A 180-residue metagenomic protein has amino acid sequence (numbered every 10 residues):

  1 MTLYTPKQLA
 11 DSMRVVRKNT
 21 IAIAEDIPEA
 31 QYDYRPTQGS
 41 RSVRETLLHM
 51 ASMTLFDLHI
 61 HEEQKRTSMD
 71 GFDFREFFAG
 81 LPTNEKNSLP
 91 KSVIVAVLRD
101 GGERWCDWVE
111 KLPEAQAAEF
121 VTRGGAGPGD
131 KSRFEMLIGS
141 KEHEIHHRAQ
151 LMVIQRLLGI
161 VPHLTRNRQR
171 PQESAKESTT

Functional and structural regions predicted by a protein language model:
M1-Q8, S52-G129, L158-T180: Short, helix-capping/interhelical loops that line the mouth of catalytic, cofactor-, or ligand-binding pockets
Y4, D11, T37-E45, S88-S92 (+2 more regions): Residues at secondary-structure transition points
M13-T20, V43-L58, V95-W105, V109 (+1 more regions): Alpha-helical transition-metal enzyme core signature, strongest for iron centers
I27-E29: Membrane-proximal, proline-rich intrinsically disordered regions
Y32-R35: Surface-exposed patches in mature extracellular/periplasmic domains of secreted proteins
